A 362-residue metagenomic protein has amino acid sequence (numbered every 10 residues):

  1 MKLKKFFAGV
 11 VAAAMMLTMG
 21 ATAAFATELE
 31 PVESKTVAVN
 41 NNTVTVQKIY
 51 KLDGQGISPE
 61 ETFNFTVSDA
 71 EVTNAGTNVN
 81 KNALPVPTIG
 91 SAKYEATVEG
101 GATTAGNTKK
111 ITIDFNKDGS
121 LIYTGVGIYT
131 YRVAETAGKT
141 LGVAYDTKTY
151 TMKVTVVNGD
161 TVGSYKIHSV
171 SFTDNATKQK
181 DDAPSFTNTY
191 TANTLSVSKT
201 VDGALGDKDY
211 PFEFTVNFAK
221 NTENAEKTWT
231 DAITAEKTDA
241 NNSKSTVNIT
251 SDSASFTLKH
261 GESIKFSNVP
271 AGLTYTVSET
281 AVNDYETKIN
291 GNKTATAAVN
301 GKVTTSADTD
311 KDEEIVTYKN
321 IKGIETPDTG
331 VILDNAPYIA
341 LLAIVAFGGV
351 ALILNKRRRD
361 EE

Functional and structural regions predicted by a protein language model:
K2-E362: Solvent-exposed loop/turn and edge beta-strand elements of beta-rich ligand-binding domains
